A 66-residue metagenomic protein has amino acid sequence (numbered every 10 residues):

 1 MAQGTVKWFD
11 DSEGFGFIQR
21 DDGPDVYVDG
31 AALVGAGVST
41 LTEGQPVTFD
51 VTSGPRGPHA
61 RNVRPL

Functional and structural regions predicted by a protein language model:
M1-Q3, P46: Intrinsic-disorder/low-complexity, polar/charged segments enriched in Ser/Thr/Lys/Arg/Asp/Glu/Gln
F9-E13: Short, conserved beta-turn/loop elements at beta-strand boundaries and strand-helix junctions
D25-G37: Beta-strand/loop nucleic-acid-binding surfaces
A36-T48: Short nucleic-acid-contacting surface segments enriched for D/E, G, S/T with interspersed K/R
S53-L66: OB-fold/S1-family single-stranded nucleic acid-binding modules
